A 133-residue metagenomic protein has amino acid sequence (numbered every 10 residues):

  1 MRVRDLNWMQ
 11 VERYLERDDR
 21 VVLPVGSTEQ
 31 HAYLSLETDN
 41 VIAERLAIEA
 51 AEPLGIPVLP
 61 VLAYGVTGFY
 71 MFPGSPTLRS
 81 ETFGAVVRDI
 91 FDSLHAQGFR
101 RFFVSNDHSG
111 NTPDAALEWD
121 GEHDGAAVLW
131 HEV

Functional and structural regions predicted by a protein language model:
M1-L34: Active-site and ligand/interface coordination hotspots across diverse enzymes and nucleic-acid-associated assemblies
R4-L6, Y64-V133: Active-site histidine-anchored catalytic micro-motif
E16-P24, L54-V66: Short coil-to-beta-strand
R17, R45, A85-D89: A non-catalytic, amphipathic alpha-helix used as a structural packing/dimerization or gating element in enzyme scaffolds
S27-Q30, I42, A63-V66: Short active-site-proximal "capping" loops at secondary-structure junctions
L34-V41, M71-G74: Glycine-rich loop at the start of a catalytic domain that most often binds anionic cofactors/ligands
D39-E52: Short catalytic helix/loop segments, enriched in acidic residues and glycine and frequently bearing histidine
A51-I56, D92, A96: Generic secondary-structure signature for well-ordered alpha-helical cores
